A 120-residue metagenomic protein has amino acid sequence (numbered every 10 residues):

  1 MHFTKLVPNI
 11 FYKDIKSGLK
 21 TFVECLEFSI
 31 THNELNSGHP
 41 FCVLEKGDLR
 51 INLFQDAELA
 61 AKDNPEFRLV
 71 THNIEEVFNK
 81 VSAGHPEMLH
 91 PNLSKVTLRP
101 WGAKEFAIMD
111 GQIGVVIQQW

Functional and structural regions predicted by a protein language model:
M1-L19, F67: N-terminal beta-strand motif that seeds the catalytic metal site of vicinal oxygen chelate
H2-T4, A61-D63, P100: Residue-level preference for beta-strand/loop junctions
K13-I15, F67-G114: Vicinal oxygen chelate
K16-L26, F106: Conserved active-site alpha-helix within GNAT-family acetyltransferase domains
E24-I30, H85-E87: Conserved acetyl-CoA-binding loop of GNAT-fold acetyltransferases
I30-D63, D110, V115-Q119: Conserved short beta-strand elements that form part of the metal-binding/catalytic scaffold of enzyme active sites
